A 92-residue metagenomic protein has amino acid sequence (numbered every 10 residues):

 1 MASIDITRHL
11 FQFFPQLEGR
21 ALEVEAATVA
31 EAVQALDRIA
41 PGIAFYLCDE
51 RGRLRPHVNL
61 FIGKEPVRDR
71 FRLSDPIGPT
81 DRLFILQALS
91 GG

Functional and structural regions predicted by a protein language model:
M1-G91: Ubiquitin-like/PB1-type beta-grasp interaction modules and other compact soluble beta-rich domains
